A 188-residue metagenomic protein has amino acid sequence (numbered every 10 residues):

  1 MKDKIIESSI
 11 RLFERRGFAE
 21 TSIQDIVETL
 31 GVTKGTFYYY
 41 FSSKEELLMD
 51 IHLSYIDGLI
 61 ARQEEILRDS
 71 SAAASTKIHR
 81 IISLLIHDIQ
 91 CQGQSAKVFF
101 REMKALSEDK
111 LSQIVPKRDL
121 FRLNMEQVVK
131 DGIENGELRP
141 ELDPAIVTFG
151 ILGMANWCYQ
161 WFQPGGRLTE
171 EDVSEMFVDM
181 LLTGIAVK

Functional and structural regions predicted by a protein language model:
M1-S9, I26, L47, I51-Y55 (+2 more regions): Generic hydrophobic, amphipathic alpha-helix propensity
K4, L12-E46, D50: Helix-turn-helix
I5-F13, L85, L181: Short hydrophobic clusters on alpha-helical segments that form packing/core surfaces in small helical domains
D50, E65-Q92, P144, T148-I151 (+1 more regions): Hydrophobic alpha-helical connector segments
D57-E64, C91, D109-N135, A145-F149 (+1 more regions): Amphipathic alpha-helical packing segments from all-alpha helical-bundle domains
L84-H87, C91, L123, Q127-D131 (+3 more regions): C-terminal peripheral helix-coil segments that are non-catalytic and often amphipathic
Q90-D109: Amphipathic alpha-helical segments used for helix-helix packing
